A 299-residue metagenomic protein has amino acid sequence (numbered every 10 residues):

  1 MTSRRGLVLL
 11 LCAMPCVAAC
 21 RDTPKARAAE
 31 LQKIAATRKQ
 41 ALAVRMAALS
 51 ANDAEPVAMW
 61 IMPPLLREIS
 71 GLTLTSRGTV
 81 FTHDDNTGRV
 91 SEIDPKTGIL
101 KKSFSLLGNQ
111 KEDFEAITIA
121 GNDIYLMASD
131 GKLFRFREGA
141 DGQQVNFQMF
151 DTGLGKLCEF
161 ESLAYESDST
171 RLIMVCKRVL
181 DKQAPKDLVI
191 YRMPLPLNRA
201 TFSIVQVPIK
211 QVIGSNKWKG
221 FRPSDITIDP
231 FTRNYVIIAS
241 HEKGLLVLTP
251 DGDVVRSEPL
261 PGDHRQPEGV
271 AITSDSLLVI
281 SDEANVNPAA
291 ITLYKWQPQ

Functional and structural regions predicted by a protein language model:
M1-T2: N-terminal secretory signal peptides that target proteins for export/translocation
L7-V8: N-terminal export leaders
C16-A19: C-terminal motif of bacterial Sec signal peptides marking the signal peptidase cleavage site
R21-Q299: Sequence/structural signature of beta-propeller domains
